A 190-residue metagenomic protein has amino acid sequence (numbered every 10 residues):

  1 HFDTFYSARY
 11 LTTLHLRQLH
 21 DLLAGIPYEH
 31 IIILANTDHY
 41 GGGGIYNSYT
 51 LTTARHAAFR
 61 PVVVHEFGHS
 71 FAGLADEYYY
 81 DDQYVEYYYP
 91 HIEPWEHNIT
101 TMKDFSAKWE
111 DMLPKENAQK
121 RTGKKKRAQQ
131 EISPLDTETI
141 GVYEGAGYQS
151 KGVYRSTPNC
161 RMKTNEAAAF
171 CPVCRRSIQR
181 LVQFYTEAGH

Functional and structural regions predicted by a protein language model:
H1-D82: Active-site-proximal segment of zinc-dependent metalloprotease catalytic domains
Y78-H190: Replace "(M1/M4/M9/M12/WLM)" with "(e.g., M1/M4/M8/M9/M12/M26/WLM)" and add "not limited to" to clarify scope
